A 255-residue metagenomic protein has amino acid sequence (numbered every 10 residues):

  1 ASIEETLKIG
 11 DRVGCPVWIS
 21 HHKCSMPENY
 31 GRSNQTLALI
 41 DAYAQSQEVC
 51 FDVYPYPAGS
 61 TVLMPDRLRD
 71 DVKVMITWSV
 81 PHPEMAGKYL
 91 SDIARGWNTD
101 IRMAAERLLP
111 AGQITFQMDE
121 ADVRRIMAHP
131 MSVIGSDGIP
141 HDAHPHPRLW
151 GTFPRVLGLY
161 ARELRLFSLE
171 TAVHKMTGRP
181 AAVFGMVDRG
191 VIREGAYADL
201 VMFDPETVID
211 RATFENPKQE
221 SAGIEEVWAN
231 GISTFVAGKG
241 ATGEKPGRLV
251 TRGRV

Functional and structural regions predicted by a protein language model:
A1-T6: Divalent metal-binding pocket/active-site signature
I9-H141, P145, L149: Polyanionic/metal-chelating signatures
H22-P27, H141-D142, Y160-R162, D210-N216: Short beta-alpha connecting loops at secondary-structure transitions that line or flank enzyme active sites
T36, D188, A212-E215: Short beta-alpha junctions and helix-cap segments that line functional grooves
P83-E84, A181, N216-Q219: Short loop/turn motifs at secondary-structure junctions and domain boundaries
K88-R125, P154-V208: C-terminal helical cap
R125-M131, S136-D137, T152, V201-P246: C-terminal cap of metal-dependent C-N hydrolases
